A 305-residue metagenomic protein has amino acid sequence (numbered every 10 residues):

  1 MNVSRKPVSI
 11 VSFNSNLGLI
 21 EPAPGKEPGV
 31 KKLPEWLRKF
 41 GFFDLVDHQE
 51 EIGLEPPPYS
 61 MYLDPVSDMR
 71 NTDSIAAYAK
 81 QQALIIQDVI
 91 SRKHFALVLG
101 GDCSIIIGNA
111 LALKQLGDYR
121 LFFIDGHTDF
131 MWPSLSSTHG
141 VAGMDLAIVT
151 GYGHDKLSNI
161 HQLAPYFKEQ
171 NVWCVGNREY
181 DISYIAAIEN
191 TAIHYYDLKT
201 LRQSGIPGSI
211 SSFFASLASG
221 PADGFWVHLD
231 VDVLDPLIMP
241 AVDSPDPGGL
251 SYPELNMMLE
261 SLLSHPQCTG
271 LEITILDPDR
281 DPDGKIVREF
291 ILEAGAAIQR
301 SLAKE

Functional and structural regions predicted by a protein language model:
N2-E305: Conserved alpha-helical scaffold segments that buttress catalytic/binding sites
